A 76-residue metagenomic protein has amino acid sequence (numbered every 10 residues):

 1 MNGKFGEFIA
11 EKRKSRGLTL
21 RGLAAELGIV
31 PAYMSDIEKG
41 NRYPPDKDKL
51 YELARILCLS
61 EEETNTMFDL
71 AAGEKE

Functional and structural regions predicted by a protein language model:
M1-R16: A short, Lys/Arg-rich alpha-helix, primarily the initiator
I9, L23-A24, M34-I37: Conserved hydrophobic/aromatic packing and binding residues within compact polymer-binding modules
A10, R21, Y51: Residues within the helices of the helix-turn-helix
R13, A24, A54: The alpha-helix within a helix-turn-helix
G28, D46-T66: DNA major-groove recognition helix of helix-turn-helix/homeodomain DNA-binding modules
G28-P44, E52, L70: Recognition helix of helix-turn-helix/homeodomain-like DNA-binding domains that insert into the DNA major groove
E63-E76: Short, charged recognition helix plus adjacent turn of helix-turn-helix-like nucleic-acid-binding domains
